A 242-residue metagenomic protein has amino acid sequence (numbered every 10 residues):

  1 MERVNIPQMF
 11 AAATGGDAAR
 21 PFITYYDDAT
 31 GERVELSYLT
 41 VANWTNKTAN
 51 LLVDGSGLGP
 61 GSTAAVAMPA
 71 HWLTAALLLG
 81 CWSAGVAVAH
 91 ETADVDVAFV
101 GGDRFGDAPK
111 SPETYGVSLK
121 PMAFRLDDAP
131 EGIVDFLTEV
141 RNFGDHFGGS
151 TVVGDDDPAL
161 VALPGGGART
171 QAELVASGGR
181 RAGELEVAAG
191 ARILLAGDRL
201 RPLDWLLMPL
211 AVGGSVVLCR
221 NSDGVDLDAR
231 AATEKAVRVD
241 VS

Functional and structural regions predicted by a protein language model:
E2-I23, S150-V153: A short N-terminal helical cap/helix-turn-helix that marks the beginning of AMP-binding/adenylate-forming
R3-N5, G214-S215, S222-S242: Alpha-helical oligomerization segments
T24-G57, L79, V161-V187: Conserved AMP-binding/adenylate-forming core of the ANL superfamily
A64: Gly/Thr-rich phosphate-binding loop signature of adenosyl cofactor/nucleotide-binding cores
M68-H71, A196-L200: Conserved AMP-binding
G80-S83, P202-V217: Conserved short alpha-helical elements in the N-terminal third of ANL/AMP-binding
A89-V95, G197-R199, V216-R230: ATP-dependent adenylate-forming carboxylate-activation enzymes
A98-E184, A231-S242: ANL superfamily adenylate-forming
